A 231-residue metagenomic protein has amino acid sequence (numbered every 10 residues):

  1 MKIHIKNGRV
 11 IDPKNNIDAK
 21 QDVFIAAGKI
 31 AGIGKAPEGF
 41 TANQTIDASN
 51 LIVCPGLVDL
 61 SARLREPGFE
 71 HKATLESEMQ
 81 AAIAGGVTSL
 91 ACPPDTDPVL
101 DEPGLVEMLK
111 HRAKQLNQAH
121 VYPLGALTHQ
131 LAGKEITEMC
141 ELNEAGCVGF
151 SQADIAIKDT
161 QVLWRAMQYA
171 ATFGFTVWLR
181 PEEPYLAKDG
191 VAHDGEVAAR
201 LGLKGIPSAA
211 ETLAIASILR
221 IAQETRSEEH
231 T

Functional and structural regions predicted by a protein language model:
M1-T41: N-terminal metal-binding scaffold of metallo-dependent hydrolase/deaminase domains
G8, V23, G28, N50 (+7 more regions): Divalent metal-coordination and catalytic microenvironments
A36-V53: Active-site metal-binding motif and surrounding structural segment of the metallo-beta-lactamase
L51-A113: Metal-associated gating/positioning segment near the N- to mid-region
D59-A62, V87-C92, Q118-Y122, D194-L203: Gly-rich Lys/Arg/Thr-decorated short loops/hinges at beta-loop-alpha junctions or inter-strand turns that position
L60-A73, Y122-E135, D154, K204-I206: Active-site mouth loops of central-metabolism enzymes
P103-H120, Q168-L179: Alpha-helix-loop-beta-strand connector modules within alpha/beta enzyme cores
K134-E228: Histidine/acidic residue-rich metal-binding segments in metalloenzymes
